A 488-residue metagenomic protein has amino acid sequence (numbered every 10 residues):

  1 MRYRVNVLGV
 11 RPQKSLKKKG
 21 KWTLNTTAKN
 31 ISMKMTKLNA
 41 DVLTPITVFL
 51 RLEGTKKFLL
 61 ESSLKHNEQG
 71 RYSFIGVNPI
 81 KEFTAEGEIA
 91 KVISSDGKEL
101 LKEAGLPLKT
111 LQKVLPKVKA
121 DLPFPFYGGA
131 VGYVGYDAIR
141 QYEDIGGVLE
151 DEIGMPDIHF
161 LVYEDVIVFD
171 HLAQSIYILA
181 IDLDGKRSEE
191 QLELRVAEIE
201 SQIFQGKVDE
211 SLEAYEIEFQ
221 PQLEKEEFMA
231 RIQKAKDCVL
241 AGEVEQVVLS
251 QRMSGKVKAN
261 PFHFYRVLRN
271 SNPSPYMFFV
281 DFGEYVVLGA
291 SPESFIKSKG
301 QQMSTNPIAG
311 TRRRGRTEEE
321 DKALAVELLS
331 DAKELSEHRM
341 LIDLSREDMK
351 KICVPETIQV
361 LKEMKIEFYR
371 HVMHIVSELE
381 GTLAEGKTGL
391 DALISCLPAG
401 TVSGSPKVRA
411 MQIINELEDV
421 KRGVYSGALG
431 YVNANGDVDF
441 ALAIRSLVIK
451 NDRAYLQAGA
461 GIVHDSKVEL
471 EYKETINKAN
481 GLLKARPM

Functional and structural regions predicted by a protein language model:
M1-N25: N-terminal amphipathic/basic-hydrophobic helices that include classical n-h-c signal peptides and signal-anchor
K18-M488: Extended alpha-helical targeting/anchoring segments, especially N-terminal organellar/secretory targeting helices
